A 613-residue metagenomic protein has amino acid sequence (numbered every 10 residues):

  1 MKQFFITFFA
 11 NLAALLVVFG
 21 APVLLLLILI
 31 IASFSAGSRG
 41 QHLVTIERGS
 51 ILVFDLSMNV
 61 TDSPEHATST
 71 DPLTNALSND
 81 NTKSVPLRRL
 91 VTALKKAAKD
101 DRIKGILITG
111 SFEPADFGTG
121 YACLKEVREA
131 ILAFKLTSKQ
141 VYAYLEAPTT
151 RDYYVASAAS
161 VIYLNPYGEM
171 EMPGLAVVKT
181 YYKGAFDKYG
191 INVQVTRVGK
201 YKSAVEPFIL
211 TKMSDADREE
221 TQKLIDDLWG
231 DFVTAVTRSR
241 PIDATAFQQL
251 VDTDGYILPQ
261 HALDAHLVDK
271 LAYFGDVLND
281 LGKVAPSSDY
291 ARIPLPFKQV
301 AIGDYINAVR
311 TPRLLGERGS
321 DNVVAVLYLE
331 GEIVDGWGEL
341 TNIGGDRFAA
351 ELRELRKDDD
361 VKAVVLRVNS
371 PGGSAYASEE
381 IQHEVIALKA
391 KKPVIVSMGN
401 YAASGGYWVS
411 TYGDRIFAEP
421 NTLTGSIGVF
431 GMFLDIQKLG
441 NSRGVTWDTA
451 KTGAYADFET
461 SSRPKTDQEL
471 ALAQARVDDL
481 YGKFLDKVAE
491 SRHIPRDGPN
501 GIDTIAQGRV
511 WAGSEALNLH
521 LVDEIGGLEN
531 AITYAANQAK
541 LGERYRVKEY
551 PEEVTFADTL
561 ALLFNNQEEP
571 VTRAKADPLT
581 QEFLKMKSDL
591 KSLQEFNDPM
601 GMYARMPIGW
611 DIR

Functional and structural regions predicted by a protein language model:
Q3-G40, G49: Hydrophobic alpha-helical transmembrane signal-anchor segments
A32-T45, Y305-G316: A short, compositionally biased domain-edge/stem linker segment
L43-T45, L52-T180, K188, L315-L439 (+1 more regions): Cleft-lining beta-strand/loop regions that shape enzyme active-site pockets
K179, K183-G282, Q437-A535, G542: Charged, glycine-interspersed solvent-exposed loop segments at helix/strand-loop junctions that cap or gate access
Y182-V198, Y290-L315, F430, L434 (+3 more regions): Surface-exposed, non-catalytic interaction/assembly patches
R238-S239, D269-G319, K487-S491, D523-N566: C-terminal long alpha-helix characteristic of the crotonase
A308-D359, R476, P551-R613: Intrinsic disorder and flexible/low-complexity segments
Y328-G331, V368-S370, M398-N400, P420-T422 (+8 more regions): Active-site proximal loops enriched in glycine and acidic residues that flank catalytic Cys/His/Asp and coordinate
